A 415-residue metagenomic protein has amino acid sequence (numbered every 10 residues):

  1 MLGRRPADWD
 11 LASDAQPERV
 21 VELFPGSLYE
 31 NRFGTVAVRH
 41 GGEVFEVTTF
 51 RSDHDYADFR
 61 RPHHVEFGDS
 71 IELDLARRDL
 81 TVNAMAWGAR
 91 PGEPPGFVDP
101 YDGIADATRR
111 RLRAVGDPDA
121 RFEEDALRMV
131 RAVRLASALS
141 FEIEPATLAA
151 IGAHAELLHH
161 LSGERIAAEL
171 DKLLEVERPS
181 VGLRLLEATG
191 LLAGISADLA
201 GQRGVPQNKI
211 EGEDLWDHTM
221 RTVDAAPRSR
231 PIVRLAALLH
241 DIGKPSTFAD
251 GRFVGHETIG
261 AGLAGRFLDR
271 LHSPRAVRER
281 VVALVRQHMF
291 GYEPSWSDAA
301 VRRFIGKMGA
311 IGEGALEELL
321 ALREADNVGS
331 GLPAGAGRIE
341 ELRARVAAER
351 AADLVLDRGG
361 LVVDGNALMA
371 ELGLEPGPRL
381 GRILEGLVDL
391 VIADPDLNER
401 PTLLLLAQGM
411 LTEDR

Functional and structural regions predicted by a protein language model:
M1-R415: Catalytic cores of the polymerase beta-like nucleotidyltransferase superfamily and closely associated nucleotide
